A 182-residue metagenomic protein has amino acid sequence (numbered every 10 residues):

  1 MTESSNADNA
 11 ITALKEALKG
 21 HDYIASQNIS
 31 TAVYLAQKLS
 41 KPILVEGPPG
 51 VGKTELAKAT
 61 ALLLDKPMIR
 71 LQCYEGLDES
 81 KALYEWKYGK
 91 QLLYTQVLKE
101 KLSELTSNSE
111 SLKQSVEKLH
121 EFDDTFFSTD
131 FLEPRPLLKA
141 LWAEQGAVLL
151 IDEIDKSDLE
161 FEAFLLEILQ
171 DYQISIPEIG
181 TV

Functional and structural regions predicted by a protein language model:
T2-I29: Dynamic helix-loop-helix/coil hinge segments at AAA+ ATPase domain boundaries and subdomain interfaces
I24-Q27, Y34-S40, A140-E144: Phosphate-binding P-loop
K38, P42-Q91: Walker A/P-loop
I43, L149-L150: Hydrophobic positions in the central parallel beta-sheet of the AAA+
P48, E153-I154: P-loop (Walker A) phosphate-binding loop of NTP-binding proteins
Q91-W142: Conserved P-loop NTPase mechanochemical-coupling segment
L119-D123, S128-T129, L138, E160-V182: Conserved catalytic/switch belt of AAA+ P-loop NTPases
L149, K156-S157: Residues immediately C-terminal
